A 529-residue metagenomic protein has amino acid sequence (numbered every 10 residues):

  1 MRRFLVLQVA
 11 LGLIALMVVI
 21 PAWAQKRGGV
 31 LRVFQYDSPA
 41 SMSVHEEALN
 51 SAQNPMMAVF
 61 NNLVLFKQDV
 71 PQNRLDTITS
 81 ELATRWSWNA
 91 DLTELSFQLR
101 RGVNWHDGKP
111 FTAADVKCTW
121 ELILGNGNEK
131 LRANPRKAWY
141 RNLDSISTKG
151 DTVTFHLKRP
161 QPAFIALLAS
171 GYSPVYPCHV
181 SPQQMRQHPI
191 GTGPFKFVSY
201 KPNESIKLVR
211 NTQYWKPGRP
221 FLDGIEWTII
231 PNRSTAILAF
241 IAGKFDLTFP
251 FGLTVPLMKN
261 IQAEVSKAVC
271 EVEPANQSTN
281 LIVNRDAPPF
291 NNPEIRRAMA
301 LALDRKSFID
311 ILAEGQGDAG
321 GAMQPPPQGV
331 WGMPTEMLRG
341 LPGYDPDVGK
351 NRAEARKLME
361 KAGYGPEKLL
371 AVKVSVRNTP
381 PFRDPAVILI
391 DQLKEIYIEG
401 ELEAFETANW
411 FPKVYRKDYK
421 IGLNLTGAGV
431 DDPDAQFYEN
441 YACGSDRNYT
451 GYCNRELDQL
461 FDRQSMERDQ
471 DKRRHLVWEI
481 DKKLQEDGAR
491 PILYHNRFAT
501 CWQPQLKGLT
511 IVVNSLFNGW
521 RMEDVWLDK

Functional and structural regions predicted by a protein language model:
L5-L7, K26, S87, Q98 (+2 more regions): Surface-exposed binding/hinge segments that line and control ligand-binding clefts or catalytic entry sites
F34-A90, E121, H188-T192: N-terminal lobe/hinge region of extracytoplasmic solute-binding protein
L65-N73, A166-E226, P231-S234, R352-A353 (+2 more regions): Gly/Pro-rich hinge or "lid" segments in bacterial periplasmic/extracellular proteins
T93, E294, P346-G349, E399-W410 (+4 more regions): Extracytoplasmic/peripheral linker and loop segments enriched in polar/acidic and small residues with frequent Thr/Pro
K130-A133, S145-S147, V198-V209, E226-A287 (+3 more regions): Extracellular/periplasmic solute-recognition and catalytic clefts
Q183, Q213-K259, R297, I390-D391 (+2 more regions): Ligand-site clamp/hinge motif
F195, A319-K361, T379-D384: Structural transition elements
T500-K529: Long beta-strand-rich cores associated with HINT superfamily self-processing modules
